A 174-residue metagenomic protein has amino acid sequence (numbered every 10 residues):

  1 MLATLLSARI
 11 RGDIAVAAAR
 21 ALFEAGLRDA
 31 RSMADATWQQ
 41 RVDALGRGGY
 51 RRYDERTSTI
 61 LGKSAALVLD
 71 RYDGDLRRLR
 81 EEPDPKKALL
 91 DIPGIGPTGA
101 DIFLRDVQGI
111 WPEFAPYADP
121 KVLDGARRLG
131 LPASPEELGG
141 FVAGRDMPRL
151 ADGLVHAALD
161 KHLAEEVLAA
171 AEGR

Functional and structural regions predicted by a protein language model:
M1-L5, L45, L61, F103 (+1 more regions): Short alpha-helical scaffolding segments that buttress acidic/His motifs in well-ordered protein cores
A3-I14, R51: A short secondary-structure junction motif
A8-I10, G26-L27, L69, G130 (+1 more regions): Short alpha-helix boundary/capping elements
I10, R51-R56, F141-R149: Structural motif
R11-V16, R31-A34, D54-S58, P97 (+1 more regions): Alpha-helix N-cap/helix-initiation sites
V16-G26: A positional/architectural concept
A25-P93: Alpha-helical ds-nucleic-acid-binding substructure associated with the helix-hairpin-helix region of base-excision DNA
P97-R174: C-terminal accessory module of base-excision DNA glycosylases/AP lyases that mediates lesion recognition and DNA
